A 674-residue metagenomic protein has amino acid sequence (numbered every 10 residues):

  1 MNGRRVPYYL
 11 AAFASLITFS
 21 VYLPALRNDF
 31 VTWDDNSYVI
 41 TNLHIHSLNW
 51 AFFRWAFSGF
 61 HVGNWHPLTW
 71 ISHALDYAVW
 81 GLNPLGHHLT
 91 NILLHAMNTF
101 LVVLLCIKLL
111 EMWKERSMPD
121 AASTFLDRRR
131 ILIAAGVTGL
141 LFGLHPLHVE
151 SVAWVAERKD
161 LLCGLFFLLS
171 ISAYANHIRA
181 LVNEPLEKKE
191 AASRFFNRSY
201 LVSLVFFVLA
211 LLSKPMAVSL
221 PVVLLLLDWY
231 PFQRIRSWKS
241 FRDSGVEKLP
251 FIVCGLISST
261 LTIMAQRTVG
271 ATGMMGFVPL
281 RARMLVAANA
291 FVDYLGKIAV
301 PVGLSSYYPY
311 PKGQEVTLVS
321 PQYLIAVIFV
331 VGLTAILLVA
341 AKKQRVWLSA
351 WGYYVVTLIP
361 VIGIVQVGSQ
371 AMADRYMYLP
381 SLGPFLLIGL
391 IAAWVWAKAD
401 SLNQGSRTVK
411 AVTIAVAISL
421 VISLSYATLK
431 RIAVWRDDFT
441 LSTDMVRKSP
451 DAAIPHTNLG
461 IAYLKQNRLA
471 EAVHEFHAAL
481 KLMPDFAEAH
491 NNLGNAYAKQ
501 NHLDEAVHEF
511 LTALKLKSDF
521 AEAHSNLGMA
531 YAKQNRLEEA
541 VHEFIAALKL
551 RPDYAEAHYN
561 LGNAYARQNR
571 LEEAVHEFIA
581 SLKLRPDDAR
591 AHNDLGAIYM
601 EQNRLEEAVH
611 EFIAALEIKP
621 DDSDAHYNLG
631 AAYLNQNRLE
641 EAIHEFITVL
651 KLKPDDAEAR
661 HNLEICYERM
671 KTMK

Functional and structural regions predicted by a protein language model:
M1-N495, E522, N526, N560 (+2 more regions): Polytopic membrane enzymes that build or remodel cell-surface glycoconjugates and lipids
D444, K448-D451, D485, D519 (+4 more regions): Short coil loop/turn residues that delineate tetratricopeptide repeat
I454-K465, E488-K499, L511, E522-K533 (+4 more regions): Conserved alpha-helical positions within TPR/SEL1-like repeat arrays
I643, I647, D655-K674: Terminal, low-structured helical/coil segments at or just beyond the last alpha-helical repeat
